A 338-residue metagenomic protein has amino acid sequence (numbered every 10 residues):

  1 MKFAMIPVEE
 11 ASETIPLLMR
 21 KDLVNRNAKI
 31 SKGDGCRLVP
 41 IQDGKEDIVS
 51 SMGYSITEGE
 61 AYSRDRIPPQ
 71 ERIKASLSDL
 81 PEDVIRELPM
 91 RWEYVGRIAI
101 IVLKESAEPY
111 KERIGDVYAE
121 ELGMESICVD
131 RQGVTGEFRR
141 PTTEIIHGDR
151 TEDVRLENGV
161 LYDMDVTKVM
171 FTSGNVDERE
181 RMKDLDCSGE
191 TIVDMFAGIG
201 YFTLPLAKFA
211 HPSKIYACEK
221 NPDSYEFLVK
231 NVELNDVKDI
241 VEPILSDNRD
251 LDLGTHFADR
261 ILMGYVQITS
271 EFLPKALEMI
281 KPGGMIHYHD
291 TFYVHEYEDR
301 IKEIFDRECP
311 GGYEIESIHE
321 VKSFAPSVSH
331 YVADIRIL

Functional and structural regions predicted by a protein language model:
M1-L338: SAM-dependent transferase fold signal centered on methyltransferase-like domains, encompassing both Class I
